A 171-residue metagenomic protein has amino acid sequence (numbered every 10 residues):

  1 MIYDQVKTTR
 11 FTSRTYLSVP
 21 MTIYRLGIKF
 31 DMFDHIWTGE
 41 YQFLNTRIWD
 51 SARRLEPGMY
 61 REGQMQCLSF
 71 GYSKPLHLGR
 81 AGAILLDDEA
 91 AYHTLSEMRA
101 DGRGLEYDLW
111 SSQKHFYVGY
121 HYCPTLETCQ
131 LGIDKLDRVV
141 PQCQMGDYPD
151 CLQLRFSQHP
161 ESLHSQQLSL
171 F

Functional and structural regions predicted by a protein language model:
I2-G58: PLP-dependent aminotransferase-like
L55, M65-F171: Active-site region of PLP-dependent enzymes
Y60-E62: Short, conserved loop/helix-junction motifs that constitute active-site signature segments in enzyme catalytic cores
